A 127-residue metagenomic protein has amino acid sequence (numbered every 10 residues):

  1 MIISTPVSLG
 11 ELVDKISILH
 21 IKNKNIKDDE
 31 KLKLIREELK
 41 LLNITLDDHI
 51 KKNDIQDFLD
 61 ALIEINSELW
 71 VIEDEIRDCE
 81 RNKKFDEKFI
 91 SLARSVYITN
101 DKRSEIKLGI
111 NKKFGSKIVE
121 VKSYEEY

Functional and structural regions predicted by a protein language model:
M1-Y127: Extended, charge-rich alpha-helical interface modules
